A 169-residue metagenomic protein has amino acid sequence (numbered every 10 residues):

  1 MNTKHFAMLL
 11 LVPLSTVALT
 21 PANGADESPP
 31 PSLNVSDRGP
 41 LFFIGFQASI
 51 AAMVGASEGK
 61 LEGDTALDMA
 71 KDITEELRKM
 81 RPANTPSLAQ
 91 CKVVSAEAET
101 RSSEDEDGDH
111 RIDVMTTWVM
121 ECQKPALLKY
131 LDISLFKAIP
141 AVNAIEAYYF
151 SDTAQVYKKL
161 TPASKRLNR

Functional and structural regions predicted by a protein language model:
M1-H5: Positively charged n-region of N-terminal signal peptides that target proteins for export
A7-V17: Bacterial N-terminal signal peptides
N23-R169: N-terminal soluble domains immediately following signal/targeting peptides that reside in extracytoplasmic
